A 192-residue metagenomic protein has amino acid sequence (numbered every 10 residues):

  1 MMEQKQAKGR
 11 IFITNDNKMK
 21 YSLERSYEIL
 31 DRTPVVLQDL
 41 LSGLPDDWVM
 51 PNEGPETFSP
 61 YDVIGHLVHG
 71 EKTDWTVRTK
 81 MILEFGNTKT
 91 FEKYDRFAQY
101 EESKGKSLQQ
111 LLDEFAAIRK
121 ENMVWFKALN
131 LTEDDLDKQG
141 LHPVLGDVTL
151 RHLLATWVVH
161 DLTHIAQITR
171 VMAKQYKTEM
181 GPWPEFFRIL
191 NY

Functional and structural regions predicted by a protein language model:
M1-D16, M50-Y94, G140-Y192: Short, contiguous alpha-helical
N15-L23, E101-L108, P143-L150: A short, mixed-charge helix-start or loop-turn motif at secondary-structure junctions
D16-W48, G70-M81: Alpha-helical bundle segments that constitute or directly flank the non-heme di-iron/ferroxidase center
K20-L30, T57, L108-L112, R151-L154: Amphipathic, non-membrane alpha-helical segments in soluble helical-bundle scaffolds
S22, P45, S59, D95 (+3 more regions): Helix N-cap and loop-to-helix transition residues
V35, D39, G43, M81 (+3 more regions): A generic structural signal for well-ordered alpha-helical segments enriched in polar/charged residues
S42-M50, K127-L136, M172-K177: Surface-exposed helix-capping loop/turn segments at secondary-structure junctions
R96-D137, H152-H160, Q167: Acidic/histidine-rich alpha-helical segments that form the ligand environment of transition-metal centers
